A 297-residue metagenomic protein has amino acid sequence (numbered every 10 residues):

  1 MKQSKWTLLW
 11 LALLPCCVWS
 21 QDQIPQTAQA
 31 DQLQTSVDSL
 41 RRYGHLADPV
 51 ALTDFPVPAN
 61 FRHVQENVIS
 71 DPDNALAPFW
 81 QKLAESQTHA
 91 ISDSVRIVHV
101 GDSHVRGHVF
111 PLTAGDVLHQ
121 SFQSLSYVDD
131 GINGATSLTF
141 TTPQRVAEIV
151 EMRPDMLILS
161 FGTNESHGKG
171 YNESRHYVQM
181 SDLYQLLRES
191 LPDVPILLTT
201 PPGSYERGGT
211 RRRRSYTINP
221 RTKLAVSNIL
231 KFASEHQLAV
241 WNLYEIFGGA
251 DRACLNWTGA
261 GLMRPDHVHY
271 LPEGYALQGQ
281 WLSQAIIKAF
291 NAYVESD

Functional and structural regions predicted by a protein language model:
M1-V100, H104-S124, M152-R153, N291-D297: N-terminal secretory targeting modules
D71-S86, L138-E151, V178-L186, K223-S227 (+1 more regions): Alpha-helical scaffolding within the catalytic cores of extracellular/periplasmic polymer-degrading hydrolases
N74, P78, V109, T113 (+6 more regions): Extracytoplasmic/secreted proteins, especially bacterial periplasmic and envelope-associated proteins
S94-V194, Y205: Conserved SGNH/GDSL esterase-like catalytic core that processes O-acyl groups on lipids and polysaccharides
S103-H104, T200, L271: Ser/Thr-glycine-rich phosphate-binding loops at phosphate-binding pockets of nucleotides, nucleotide cofactors
S160, T199-T200: Alpha/beta-hydrolase-fold catalytic nucleophile elbow
V194-L197, A239: Proline-centered loop/turn at the N-terminus of a beta-strand
G203-D297: Catalytic His-Asp segment of secreted/periplasmic serine-dependent ester chemistry enzymes
